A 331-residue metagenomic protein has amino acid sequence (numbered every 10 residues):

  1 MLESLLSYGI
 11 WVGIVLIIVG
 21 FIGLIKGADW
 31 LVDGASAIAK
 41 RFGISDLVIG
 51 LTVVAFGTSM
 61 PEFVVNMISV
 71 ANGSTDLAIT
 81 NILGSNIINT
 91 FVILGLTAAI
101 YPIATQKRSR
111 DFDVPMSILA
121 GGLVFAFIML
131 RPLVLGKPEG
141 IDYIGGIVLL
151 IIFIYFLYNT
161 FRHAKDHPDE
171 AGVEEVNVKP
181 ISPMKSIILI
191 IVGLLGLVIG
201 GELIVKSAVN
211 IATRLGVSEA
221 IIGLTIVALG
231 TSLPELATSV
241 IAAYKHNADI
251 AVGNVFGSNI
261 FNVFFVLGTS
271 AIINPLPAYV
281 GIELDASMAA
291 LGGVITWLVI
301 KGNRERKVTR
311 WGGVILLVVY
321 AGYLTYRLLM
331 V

Functional and structural regions predicted by a protein language model:
M1-V331: Hydrophobic alpha-helical segments, chiefly the membrane-spanning helices and signal/signal-anchor peptides
